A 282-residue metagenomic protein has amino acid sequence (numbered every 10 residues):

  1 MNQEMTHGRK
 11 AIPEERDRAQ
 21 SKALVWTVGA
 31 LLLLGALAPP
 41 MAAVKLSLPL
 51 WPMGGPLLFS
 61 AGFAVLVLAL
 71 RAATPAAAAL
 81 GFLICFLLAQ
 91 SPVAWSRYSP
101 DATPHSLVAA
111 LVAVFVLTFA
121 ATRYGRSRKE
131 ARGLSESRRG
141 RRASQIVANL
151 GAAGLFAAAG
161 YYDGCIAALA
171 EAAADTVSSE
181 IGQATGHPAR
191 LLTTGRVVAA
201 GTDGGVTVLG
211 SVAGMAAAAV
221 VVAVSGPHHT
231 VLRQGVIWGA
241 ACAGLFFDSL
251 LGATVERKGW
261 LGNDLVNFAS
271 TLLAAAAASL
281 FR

Functional and structural regions predicted by a protein language model:
M1-S178, G182-R282: Hydrophobic alpha-helical transmembrane segments
